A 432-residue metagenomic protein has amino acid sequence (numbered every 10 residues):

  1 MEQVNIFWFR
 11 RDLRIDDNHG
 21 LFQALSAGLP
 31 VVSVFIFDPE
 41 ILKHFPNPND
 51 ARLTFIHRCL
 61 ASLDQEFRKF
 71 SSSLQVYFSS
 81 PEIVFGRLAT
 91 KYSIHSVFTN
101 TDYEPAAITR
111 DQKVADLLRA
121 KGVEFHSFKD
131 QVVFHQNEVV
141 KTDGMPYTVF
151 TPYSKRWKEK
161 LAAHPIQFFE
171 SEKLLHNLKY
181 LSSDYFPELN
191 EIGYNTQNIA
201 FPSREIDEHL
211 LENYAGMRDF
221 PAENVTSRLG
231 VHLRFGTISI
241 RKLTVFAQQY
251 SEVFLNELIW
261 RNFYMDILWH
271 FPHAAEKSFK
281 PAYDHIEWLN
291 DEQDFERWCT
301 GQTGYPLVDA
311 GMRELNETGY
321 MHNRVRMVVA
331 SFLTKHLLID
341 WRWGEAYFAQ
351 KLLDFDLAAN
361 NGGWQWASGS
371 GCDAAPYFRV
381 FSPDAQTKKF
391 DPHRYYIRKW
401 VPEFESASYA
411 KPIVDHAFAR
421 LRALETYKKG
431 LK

Functional and structural regions predicted by a protein language model:
M1-L161, Y250, R313, E425-G430: Trp/Phe/Arg-rich N-terminal binding region typifying the photolyase-homology
R11, Q112, N262, V325-M327 (+1 more regions): Hydrophobic alpha-helical segments, especially transmembrane helices and their immediate juxtamembrane helical caps
L25, M312, E345, A417-L424: Residues within alpha-helical segments
E40-H44, L63-E66, Y92-H95, H164-S171 (+4 more regions): A short alpha-helix capping/helix-coil boundary motif
V123, M145-Y283, Q386-K432: Glycine/tryptophan-enriched, flexible segments
V225-R398: Active-site-proximal binding-pocket segments
